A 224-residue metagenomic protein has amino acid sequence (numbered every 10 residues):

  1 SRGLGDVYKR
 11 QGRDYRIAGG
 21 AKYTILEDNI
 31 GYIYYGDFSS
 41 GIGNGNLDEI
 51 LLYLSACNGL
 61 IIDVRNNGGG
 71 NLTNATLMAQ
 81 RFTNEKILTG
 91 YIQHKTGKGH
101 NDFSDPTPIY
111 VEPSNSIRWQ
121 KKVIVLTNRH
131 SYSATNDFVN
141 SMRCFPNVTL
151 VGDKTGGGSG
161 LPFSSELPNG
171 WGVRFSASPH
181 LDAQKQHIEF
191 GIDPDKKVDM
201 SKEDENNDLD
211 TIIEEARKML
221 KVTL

Functional and structural regions predicted by a protein language model:
S1-Y8: Short, small-residue-biased leader/transition segments that mark boundaries at the very start of proteins
G20-I42: STAS-typified acidic loop motif
I33, I62, F82, V123 (+2 more regions): Terminal peptide-recognition signature
I33-Y34, L54-G69, V125-L126: Short acidic catalytic loops
S40-N58: A short, well-ordered alpha-helical element
G70-K122, G160-S164, A177, L181-I188: Gly/Ser/Thr-rich loop/hinge elements
R143, G152-P168, V173-F175, P194: C-terminal soluble interaction/assembly domains
P194-L224: Low-complexity, Gly/Ser/Thr/Pro-rich intrinsically disordered linker/tail segments
